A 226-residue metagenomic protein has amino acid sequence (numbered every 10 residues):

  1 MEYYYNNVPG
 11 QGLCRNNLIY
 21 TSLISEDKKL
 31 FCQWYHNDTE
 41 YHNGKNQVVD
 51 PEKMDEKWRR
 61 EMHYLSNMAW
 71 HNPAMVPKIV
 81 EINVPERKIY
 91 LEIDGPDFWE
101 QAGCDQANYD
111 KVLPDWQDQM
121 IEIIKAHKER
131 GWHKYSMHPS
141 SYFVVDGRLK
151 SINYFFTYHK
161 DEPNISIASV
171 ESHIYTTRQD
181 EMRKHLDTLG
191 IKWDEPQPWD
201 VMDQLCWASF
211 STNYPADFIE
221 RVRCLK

Functional and structural regions predicted by a protein language model:
Y4-S66: ATP-binding glycine-rich loop module of kinase domains
S22, L91-I93, F143-V144: Conserved hydrophobic "DFG−1" position in protein kinase catalytic cores
L30, M75, I89, K150-S151: Protein kinase-like catalytic core scaffold
M54, S66-A69, P73-Q117: Conserved structural core of kinase catalytic domains
I123-H127: Conserved hydrophobic alpha-helix
E129-V144: Catalytic-loop of the protein kinase fold
H133, V145-K226: C-lobe/activation-segment region of protein kinase-like
